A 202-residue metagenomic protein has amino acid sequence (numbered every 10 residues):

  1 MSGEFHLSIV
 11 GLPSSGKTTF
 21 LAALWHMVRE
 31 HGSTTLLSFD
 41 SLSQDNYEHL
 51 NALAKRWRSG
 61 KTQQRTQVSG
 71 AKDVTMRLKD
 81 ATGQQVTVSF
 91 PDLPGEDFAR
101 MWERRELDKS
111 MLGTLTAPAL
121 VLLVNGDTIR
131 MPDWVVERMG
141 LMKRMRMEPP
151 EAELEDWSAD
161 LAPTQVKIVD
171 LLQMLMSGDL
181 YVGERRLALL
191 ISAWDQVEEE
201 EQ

Functional and structural regions predicted by a protein language model:
M1-T75, K79-P91: Conserved G1/Walker A P-loop phosphate-binding module
E4-S8, R104, E155: Generic preference for well-ordered secondary structure
F5, L24-W25, W102, L123 (+1 more regions): Bulky hydrophobic/aromatic packing residues
S14, G95, W194-D195: Conserved beta-strand elements of beta-rich interaction domains across eukaryotes, especially beta-propellers
R65-V121, D127-R138, Q173: Switch II of P-loop NTPase G domains
L107-Q202: Conserved C-terminal guanine-recognition region of P-loop GTPase G domains, centered on the G4
